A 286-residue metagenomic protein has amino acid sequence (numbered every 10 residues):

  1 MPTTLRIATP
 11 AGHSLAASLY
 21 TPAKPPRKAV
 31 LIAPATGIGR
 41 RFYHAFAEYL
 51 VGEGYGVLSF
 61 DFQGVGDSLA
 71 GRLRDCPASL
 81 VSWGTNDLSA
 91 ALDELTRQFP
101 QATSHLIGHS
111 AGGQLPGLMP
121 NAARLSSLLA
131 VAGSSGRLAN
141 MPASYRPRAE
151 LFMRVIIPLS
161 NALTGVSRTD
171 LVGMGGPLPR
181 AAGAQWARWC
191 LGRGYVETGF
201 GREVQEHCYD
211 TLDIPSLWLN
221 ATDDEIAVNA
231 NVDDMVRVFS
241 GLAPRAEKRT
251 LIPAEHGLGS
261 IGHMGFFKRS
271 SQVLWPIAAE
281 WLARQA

Functional and structural regions predicted by a protein language model:
M1-T21: N-terminal cap/lid segment of alpha/beta-hydrolase-fold proteins
P34-I38, T222: Active-site glycine-rich loops that stabilize anionic/oxyanionic intermediates across multiple enzyme folds
R40-L73: Conserved alpha/beta-hydrolase
P77-Q98: Alpha/beta-hydrolase active-site loop
I107-G194: Alpha/beta-hydrolase-fold enzymes
L212, W218-N220: Short beta-strand/loop motif that positions the catalytic acidic residue of the alpha/beta-hydrolase fold
V228-V238: Short alpha-helix in the alpha/beta-hydrolase fold that links the catalytic acid
T250-A286: Catalytic active-site module of serine/aspartate enzymes centered on a nucleophile-bearing elbow/loop
